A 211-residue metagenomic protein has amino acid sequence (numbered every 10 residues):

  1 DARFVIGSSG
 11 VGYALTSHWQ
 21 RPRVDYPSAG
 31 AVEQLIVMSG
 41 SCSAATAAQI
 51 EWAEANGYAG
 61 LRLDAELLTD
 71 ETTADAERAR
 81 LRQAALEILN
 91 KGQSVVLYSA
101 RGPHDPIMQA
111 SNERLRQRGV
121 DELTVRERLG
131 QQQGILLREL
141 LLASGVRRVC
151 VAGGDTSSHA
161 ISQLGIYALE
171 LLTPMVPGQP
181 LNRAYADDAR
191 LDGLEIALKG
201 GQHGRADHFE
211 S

Functional and structural regions predicted by a protein language model:
D1-S211: Active-site catalytic microenvironments in core metabolic enzymes, especially phosphate/sugar-handling
